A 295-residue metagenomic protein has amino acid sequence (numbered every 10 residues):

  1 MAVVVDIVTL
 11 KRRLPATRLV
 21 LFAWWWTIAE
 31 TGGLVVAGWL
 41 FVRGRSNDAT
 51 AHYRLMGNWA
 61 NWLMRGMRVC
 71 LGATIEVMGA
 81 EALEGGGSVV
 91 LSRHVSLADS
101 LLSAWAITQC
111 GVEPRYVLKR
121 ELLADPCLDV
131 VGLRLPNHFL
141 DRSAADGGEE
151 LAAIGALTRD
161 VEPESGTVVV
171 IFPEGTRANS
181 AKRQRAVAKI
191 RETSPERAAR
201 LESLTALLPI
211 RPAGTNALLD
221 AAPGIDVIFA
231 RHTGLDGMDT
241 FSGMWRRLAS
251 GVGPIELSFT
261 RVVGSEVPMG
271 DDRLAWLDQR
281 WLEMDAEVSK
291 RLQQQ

Functional and structural regions predicted by a protein language model:
M1-S88, L102: Membrane-anchoring hydrophobic helices of lipid-metabolizing enzymes
V5-R13, L135-G147, Q294: Basic, amphipathic N-terminal segments that precede the first structured/catalytic domain
A37-D48, H52-W59, V69, G87-E149: Catalytic core of membrane glycerolipid acyltransferases/transacylases, capturing the structured, soluble-facing
G79, L91-H94, L118-E121, F172-E174 (+1 more regions): Short His-Asn-centered micro-motif
L83-G85, V161-S165: Glycine-rich phosphate-binding loop signature in dinucleotide/nucleotide-binding domains
P114, L123-L135, P163, T167-M269: A cross-family acyltransferase "interaction/gating" segment
G147-D160: A Trp-anchored, charged/polar loop motif used as the substrate-binding/catalytic surface of acyl/ester-handling
S250-Q295: A recognition module on extended beta-rich or small alphabeta surfaces enriched in W/G with H and D/E
